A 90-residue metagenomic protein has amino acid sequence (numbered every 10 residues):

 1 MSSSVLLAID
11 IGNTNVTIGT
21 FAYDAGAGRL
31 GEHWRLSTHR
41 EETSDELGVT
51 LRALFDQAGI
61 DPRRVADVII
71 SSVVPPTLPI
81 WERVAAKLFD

Functional and structural regions predicted by a protein language model:
M1-S2, I70: Intrinsically disordered, low-complexity segments
S2-L51: Short glycine-rich, Thr/Ser-proximal phosphate-binding strand/loop in the N-terminal lobe of ATP-dependent enzymes
T17, E42, A53, A66 (+1 more regions): A generic structural micro-environment signature that highlights single residues at secondary-structure boundaries
A27-G28, R52-D56, L88-F89: Short, low-complexity, polar/charged sequence segments that are solvent-exposed and flexible
E46-R52, W81-A86: Generic preference for flexible, low-structure residues
L47-R63: A short, N-terminal amphipathic alpha-helix
A58-D90: Short beta-strand-loop/turn "lid" adjacent to the catalytic site in phosphate-handling enzymes
